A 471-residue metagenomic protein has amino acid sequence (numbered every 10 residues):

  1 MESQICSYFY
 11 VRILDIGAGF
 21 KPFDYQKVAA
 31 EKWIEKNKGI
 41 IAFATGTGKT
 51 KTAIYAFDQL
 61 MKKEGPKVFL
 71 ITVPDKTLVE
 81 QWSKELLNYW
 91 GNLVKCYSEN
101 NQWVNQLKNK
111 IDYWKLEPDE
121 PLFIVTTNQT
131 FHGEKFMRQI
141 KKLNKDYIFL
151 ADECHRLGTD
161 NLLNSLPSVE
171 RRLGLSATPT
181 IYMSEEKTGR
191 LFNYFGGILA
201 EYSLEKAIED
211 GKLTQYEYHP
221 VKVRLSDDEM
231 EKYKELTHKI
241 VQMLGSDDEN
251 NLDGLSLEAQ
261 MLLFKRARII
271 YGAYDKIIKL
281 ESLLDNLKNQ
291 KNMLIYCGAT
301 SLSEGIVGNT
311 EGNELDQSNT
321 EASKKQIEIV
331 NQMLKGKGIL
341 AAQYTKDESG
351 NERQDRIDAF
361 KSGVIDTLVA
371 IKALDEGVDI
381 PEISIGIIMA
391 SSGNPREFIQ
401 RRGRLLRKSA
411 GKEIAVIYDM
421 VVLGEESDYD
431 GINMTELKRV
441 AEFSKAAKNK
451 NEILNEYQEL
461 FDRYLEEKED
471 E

Functional and structural regions predicted by a protein language model:
Q4-A44: Conserved pre-motif I regulatory segment
K36-D58: Walker A/P-loop
T50-T52, G65-W90, S301: Conserved Walker A/P-loop ATP-binding site and its immediately adjacent core in helicase/helicase-like ATPase domains
V104-L116, F136, L294, A322-D375: Conserved helicase ATPase core of P-loop NTP-dependent helicases/translocases
R156-Y216: Post-DEXD/H (motif II) to motif III coupling segment of the RecA-like Helicase ATP-binding lobe
G197-N289, M293, A299: Conserved interdomain linker/interface between the two RecA-like ATPase lobes of SF2 helicase motors
L204-T214, R396-R402, R407-E471: A conserved SF2-helicase RecA2
V369-I371, D375-S391, E397-F398, A415-D419: A short beta-strand element within the Helicase C-terminal
